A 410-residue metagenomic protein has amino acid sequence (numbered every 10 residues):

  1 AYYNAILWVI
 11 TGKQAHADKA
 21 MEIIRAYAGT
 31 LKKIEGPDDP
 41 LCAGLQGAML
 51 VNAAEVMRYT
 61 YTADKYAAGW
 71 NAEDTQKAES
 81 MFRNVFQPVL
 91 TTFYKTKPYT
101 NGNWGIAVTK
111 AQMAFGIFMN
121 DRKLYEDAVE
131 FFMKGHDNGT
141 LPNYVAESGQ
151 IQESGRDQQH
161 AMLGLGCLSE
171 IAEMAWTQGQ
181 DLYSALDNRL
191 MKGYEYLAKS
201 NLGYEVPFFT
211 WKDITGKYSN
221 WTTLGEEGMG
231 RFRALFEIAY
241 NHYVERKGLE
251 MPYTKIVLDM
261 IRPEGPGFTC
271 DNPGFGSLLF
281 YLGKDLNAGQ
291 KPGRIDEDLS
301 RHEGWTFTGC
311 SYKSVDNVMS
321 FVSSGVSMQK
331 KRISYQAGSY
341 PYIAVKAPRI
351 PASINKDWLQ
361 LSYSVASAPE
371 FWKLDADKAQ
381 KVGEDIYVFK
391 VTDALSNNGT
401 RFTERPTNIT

Functional and structural regions predicted by a protein language model:
A1-G179, D187: Aromatic-lined, polymer-binding surfaces characteristic of secreted/periplasmic polysaccharide-degrading enzymes
G47, N103, T109-K110, R294 (+3 more regions): Extracellular structured ligand-interaction cores
I151-R231: Active-site/pore-lining binding-face segments in mid-to-C-terminal subdomains
Q178, K192, I214-K291: Terminal, non-catalytic domain-edge segments
N287-G309: Extracellular carbohydrate-recognition regions
C310-V315: Transition segment at domain starts
N317-G399: Extracellular ligand-binding interfaces
S396-T410: Noncatalytic modules at the cell exterior or secretory-pathway interfaces, chiefly beta-strand-rich lectin/adhesion
